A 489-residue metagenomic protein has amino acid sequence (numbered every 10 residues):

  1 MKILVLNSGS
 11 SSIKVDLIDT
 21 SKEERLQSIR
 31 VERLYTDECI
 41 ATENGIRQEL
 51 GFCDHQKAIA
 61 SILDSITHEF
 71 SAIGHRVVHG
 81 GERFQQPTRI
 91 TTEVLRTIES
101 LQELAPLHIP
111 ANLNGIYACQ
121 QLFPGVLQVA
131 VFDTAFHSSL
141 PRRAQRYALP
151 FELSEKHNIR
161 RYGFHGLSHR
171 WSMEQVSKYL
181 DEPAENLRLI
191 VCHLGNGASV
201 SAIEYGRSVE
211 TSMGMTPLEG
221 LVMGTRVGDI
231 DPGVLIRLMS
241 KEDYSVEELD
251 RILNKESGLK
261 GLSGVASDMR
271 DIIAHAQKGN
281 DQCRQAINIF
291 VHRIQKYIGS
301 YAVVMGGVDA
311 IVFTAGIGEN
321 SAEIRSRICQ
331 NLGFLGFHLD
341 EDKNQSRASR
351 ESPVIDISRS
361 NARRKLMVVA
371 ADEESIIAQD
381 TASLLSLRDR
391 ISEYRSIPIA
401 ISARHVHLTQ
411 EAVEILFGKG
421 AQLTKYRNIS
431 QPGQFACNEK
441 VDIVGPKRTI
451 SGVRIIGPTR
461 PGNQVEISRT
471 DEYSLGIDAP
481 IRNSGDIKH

Functional and structural regions predicted by a protein language model:
I3, S12-F52, G214: Short glycine-rich, Thr/Ser-proximal phosphate-binding strand/loop in the N-terminal lobe of ATP-dependent enzymes
S8-G9, R76-H79, L194-N196, V308 (+1 more regions): Glycine-rich beta-strand-to-loop/alpha-helix junction loops that act as flexible
I62-H108, L127-V129, A135-R146: Short beta-strand-loop/turn "lid" adjacent to the catalytic site in phosphate-handling enzymes
F136-S240: Glycine-rich phosphate-binding loop of actin/hexokinase-like ATP-binding domains
I203-E204, V209-S245, R251, A315-A348 (+1 more regions): Catalytic phosphate/nucleotide-handling subdomain of diverse soluble enzymes
R251, G258-L262, M269-V304: Adenine-nucleotide phosphate-binding core of ATP-dependent small-molecule kinases
R284, N288-V308, V312, G318-D389: Internal helix-turn-beta structural module
A403-H489: Conserved mixed alpha/beta catalytic, RNA-binding, or beta-rich assembly cores of soluble enzyme, regulatory
